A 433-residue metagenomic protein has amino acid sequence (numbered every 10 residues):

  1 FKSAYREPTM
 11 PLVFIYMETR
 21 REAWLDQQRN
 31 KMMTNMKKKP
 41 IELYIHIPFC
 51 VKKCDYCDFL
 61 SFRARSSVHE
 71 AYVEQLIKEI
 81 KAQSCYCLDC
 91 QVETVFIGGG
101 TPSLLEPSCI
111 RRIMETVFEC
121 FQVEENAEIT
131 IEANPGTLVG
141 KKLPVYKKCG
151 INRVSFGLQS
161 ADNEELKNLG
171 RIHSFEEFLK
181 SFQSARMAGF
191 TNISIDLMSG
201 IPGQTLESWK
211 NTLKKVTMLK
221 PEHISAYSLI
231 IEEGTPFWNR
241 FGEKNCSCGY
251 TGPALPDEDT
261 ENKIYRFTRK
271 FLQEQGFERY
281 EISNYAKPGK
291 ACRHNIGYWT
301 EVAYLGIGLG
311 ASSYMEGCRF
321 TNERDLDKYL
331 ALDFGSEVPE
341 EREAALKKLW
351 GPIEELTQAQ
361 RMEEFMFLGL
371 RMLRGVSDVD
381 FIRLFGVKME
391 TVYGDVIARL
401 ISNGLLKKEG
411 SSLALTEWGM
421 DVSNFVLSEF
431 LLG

Functional and structural regions predicted by a protein language model:
F1, Y5, F14-Y16: Aromatic (phenylalanine/tyrosine) cluster motif
M10-L12, E18, A23-L25: Short, often N-terminal, low-complexity regions that either remain intrinsically disordered or form a short helix
N35-E42, S61-C85, C90-V387: C-terminal scaffold of the Radical SAM
F49-F59: Local cysteine-cluster metal-coordination motifs and their immediate loop/turn environment, predominantly Fe-S cluster
I397-I401: Basic amphipathic alpha-helical segments that dock to polyanions
S402-S411: A short, conserved structural fragment
S411-S423: Accessory beta->alpha helical hairpin/"wing" motif in late/C-terminal subdomains of nucleic-acid enzymes
M420-G433: Short, amphipathic alpha-helical interaction segments positioned at domain boundaries
